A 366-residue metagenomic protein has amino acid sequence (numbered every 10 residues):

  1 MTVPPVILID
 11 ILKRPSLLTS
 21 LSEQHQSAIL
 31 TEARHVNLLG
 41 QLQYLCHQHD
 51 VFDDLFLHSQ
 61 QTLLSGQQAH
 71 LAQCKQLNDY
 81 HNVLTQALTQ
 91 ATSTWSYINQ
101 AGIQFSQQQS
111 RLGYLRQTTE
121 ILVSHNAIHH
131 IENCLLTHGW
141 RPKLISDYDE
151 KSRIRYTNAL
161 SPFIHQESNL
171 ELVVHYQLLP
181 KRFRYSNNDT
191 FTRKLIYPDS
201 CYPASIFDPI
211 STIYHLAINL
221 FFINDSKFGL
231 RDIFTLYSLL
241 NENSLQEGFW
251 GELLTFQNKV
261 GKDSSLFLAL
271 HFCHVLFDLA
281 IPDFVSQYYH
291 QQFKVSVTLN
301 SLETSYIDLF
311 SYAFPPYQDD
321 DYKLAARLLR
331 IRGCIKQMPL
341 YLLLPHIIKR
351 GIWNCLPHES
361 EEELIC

Functional and structural regions predicted by a protein language model:
M1-Q117, V123-C366: Conserved NTP-donor binding/palm subdomain of two-metal-ion nucleotidyltransferases/polymerases, i.e., the charged
